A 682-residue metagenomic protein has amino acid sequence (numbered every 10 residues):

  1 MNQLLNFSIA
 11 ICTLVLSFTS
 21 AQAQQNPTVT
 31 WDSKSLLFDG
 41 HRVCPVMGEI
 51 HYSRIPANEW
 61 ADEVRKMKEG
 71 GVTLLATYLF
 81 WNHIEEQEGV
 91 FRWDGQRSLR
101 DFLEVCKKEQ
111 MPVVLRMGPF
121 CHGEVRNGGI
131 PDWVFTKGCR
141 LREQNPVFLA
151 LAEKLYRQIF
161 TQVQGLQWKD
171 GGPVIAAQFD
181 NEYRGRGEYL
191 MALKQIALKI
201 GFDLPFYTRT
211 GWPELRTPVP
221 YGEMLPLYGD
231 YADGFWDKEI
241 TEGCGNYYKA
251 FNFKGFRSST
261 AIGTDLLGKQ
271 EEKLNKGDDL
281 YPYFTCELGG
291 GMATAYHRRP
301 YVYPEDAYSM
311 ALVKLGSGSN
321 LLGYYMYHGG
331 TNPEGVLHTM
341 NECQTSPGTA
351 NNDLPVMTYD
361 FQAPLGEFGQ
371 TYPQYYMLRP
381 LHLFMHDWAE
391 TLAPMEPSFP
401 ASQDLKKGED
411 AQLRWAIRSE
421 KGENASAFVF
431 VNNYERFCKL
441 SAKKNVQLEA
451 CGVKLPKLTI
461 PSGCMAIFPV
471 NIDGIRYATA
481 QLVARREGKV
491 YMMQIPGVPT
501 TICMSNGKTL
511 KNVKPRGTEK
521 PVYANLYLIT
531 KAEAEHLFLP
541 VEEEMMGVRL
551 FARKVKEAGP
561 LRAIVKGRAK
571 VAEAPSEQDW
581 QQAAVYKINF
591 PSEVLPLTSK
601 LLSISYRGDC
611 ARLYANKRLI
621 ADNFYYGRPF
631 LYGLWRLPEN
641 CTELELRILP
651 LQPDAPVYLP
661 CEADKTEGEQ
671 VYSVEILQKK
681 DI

Functional and structural regions predicted by a protein language model:
M1-Q25: Bacterial Sec-dependent N-terminal signal peptides
A23-L74, E104: N-terminal carbohydrate-binding accessory modules
T28-T30, F38, N58-E63, M67 (+5 more regions): Extended carbohydrate-recognition surfaces in non-catalytic/accessory domains of CAZymes and lectin-like proteins
W60-R126, I196-K199: Aromatic-lined substrate-binding rim segments of carbohydrate-active enzymes
Y78-H83, Q87-V90, G95, G123-L149 (+2 more regions): Aromatic- and acidic-residue-enriched carbohydrate-binding clefts of CAZyme catalytic domains
K108-M111, C121-T294, G316-S319: Active-site region of glycoside hydrolase catalytic domains
K137, F148-Q162, D170-Q178, R184-A197 (+7 more regions): Carbohydrate-binding surfaces of carbohydrate-active enzymes
V594-N616, N623-F624, R647: Aromatic-lined ligand-binding clefts that engage carbohydrates, nucleic acids, or primary amines
